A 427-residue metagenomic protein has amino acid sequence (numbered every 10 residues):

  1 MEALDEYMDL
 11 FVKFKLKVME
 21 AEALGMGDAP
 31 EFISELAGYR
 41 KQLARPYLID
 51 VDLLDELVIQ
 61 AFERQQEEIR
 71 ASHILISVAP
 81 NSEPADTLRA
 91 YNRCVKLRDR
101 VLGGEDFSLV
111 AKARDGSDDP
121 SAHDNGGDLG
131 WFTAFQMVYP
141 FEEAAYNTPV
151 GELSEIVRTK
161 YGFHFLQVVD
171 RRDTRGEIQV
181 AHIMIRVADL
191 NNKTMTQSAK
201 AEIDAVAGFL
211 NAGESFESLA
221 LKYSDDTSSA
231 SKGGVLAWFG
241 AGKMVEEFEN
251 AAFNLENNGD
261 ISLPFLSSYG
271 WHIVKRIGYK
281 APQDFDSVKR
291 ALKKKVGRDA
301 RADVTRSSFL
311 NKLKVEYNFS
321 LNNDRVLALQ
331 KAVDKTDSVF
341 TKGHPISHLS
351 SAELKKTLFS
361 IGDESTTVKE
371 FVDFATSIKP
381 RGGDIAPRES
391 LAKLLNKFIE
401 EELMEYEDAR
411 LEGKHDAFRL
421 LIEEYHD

Functional and structural regions predicted by a protein language model:
M1-D427: Peptidyl-prolyl cis-trans isomerase
